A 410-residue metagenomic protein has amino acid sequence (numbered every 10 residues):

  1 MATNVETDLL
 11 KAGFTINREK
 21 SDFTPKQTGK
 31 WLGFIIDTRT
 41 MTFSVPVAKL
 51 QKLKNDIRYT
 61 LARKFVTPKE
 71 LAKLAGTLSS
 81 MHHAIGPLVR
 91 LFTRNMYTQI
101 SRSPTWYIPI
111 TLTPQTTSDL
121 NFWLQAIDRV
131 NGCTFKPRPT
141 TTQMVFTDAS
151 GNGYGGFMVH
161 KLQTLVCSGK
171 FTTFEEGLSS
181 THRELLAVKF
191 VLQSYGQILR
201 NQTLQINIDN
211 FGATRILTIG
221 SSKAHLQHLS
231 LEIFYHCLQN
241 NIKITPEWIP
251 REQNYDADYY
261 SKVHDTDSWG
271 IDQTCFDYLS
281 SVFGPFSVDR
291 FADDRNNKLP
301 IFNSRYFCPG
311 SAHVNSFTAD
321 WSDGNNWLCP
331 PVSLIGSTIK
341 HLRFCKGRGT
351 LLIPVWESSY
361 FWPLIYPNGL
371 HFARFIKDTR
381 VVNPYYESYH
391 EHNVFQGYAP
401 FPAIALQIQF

Functional and structural regions predicted by a protein language model:
M1, L192-Y259: RNase H catalytic domain
M1-A12, I35-V45, M81, G212-H225: Catalytic palm subdomain of template-directed nucleic-acid polymerases, centered on the conserved carboxylate motif
L9, W31-G33, L53, I57-T60 (+14 more regions): Mobile genetic element proteins and their domesticated derivatives, centered on retroelements and DNA transposons
F23-F135, R251: C-terminal reverse transcriptase regions that engage the nucleic-acid substrate
K30, F34-R39, L78, H82 (+1 more regions): C-terminal functional segments of enzyme domains
L32, T140-N152, D289-D293: Two-metal-ion RNase H-like nuclease active-site motif
Y59, H160-L186, F190, S194 (+1 more regions): A short, polar/acidic, helix/strand-boundary loop motif
F286-F410: Class I S-adenosyl-L-methionine-dependent methyltransferase catalytic core
